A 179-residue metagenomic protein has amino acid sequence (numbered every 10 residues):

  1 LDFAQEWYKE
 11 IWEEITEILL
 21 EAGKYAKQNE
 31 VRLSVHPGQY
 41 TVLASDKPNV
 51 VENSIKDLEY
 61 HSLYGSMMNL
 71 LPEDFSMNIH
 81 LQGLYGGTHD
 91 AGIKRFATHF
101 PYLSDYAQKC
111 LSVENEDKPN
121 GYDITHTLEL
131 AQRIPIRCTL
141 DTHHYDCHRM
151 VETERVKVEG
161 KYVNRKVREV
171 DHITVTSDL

Functional and structural regions predicted by a protein language model:
L1-I11: Glycine-rich, proline-tolerant flexible connector loops at the mouths of alpha/beta enzymes
F3-A4, A44-D46, D123-T125, H148-E152: A short acidic (Asp/Glu
I11-R137: Active-site acidic/histidine proton-transfer and metal-coordination neighborhood in alpha/beta enzyme cores
E52-I55, R133, C147-L179: A short alpha/beta connector and helix-capping loop motif
H143-Y145: Non-globular scaffolding segments
